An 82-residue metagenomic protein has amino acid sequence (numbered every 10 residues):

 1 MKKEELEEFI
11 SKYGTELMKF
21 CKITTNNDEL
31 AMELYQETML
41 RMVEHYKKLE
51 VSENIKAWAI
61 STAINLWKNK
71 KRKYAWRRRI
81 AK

Functional and structural regions predicted by a protein language model:
M1-K19, I23, E29-L34, V43: A short, charge-rich alpha-helical start-of-domain segment used by transcription regulators
T15, N26, M39-L40, K68 (+1 more regions): Residue-level marker of structural boundaries
F20, T24, R41, H45 (+2 more regions): Short alpha-helical functional segments enriched in proximate histidine and acidic residues
E33-L40, E44, E53-N65: Structural recognition of an alpha-helix C-terminal capping motif at a helix-to-coil junction
E50, T62-A81: Arg/Lys-rich amphipathic alpha helix in sigma70-family domain 2
K56, A81-K82: Short linear capping/connector segments at secondary-structure termini
